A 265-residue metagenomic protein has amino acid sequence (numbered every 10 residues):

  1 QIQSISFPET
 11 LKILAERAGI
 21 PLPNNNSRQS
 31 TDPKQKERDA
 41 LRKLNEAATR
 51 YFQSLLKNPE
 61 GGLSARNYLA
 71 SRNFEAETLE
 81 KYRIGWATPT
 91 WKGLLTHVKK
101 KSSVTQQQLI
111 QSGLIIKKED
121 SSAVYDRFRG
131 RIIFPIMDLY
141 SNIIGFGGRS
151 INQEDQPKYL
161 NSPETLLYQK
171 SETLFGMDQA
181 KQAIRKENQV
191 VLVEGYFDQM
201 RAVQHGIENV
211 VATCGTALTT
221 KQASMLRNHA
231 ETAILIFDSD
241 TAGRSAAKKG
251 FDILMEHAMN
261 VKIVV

Functional and structural regions predicted by a protein language model:
Q1-S112, I116, R131, S162: Non-catalytic accessory segments of DNA primases and related replication-initiation nucleases
I2-I5, R17-P21, R72, K101 (+4 more regions): Conserved, well-folded catalytic cores of nucleic-acid-processing and energy-transducing macromolecular machines
S4-L11, R38-N45, L174, T220-A223 (+2 more regions): Amphipathic alpha-helical transducer elements in NTP-driven molecular machines
G62, Y159-A183: Juxtadomain coupling helices with adjacent low-complexity linkers
T78, I143-G145, N152-Q169, N188-V191 (+1 more regions): TOPRIM fold recognition
K100-R129, D178-Q189: Short, basic/aromatic recognition patches
R131-M137: A short, hydrophobic, proline-anchored segment that marks a local hinge/packing element in signaling and regulatory
